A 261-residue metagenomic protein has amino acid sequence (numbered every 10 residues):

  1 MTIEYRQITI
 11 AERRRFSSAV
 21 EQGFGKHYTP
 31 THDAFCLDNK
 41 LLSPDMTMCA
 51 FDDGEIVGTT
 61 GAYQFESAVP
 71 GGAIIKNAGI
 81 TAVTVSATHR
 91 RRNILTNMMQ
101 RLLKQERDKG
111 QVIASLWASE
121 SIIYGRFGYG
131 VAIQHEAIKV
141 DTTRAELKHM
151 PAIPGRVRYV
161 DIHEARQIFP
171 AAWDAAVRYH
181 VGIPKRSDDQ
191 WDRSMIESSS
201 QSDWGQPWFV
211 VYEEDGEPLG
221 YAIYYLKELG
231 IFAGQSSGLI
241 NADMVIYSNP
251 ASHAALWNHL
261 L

Functional and structural regions predicted by a protein language model:
M1-R14, S18, K26-Y28, D52 (+2 more regions): Intrinsically disordered, low-complexity, positively biased terminal segments
I3-T9, R13-A19, G23-H27, A34 (+3 more regions): Ligand-binding pocket scaffold of soluble enzyme catalytic domains
N39-G58, G79, Q134, M195-V210: A short helix-loop-beta-strand connector motif used in the catalytic cores of GNAT acetyltransferases and, in some
N39-L41, G71-G72, G130: Short glycine-biased active-site loop of nucleotidyltransferases that positions the nucleotide triphosphate and helps
P44-M46, F51-A73, T81, Y224-G230: Acetyl-CoA-dependent GNAT
N77, V85-I113, W117-S119, R126 (+1 more regions): Acyl-donor binding region in acyl/amide transferases
W117, G130-L147: Conserved catalytic-core motifs of GNAT/GCN5-like acyltransferases
